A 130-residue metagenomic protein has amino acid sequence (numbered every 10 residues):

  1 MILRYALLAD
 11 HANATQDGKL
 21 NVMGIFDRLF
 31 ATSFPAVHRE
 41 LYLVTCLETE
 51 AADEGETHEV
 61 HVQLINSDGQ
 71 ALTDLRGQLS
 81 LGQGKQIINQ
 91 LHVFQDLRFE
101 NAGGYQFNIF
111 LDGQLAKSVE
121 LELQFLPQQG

Functional and structural regions predicted by a protein language model:
I2-A102, Q106-G130: Contiguous segments within soluble domain cores/interaction surfaces
